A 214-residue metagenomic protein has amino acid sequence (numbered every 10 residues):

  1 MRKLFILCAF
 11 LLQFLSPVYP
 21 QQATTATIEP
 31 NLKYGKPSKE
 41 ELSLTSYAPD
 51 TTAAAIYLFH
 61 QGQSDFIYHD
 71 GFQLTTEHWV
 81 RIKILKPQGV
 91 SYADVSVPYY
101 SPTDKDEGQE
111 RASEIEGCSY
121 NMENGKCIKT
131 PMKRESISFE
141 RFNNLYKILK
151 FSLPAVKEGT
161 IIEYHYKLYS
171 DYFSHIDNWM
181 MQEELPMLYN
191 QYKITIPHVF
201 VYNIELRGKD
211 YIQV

Functional and structural regions predicted by a protein language model:
M1-A26: Bacterial Sec-dependent N-terminal signal peptides
Q21-V214: Beta-strand-rich, non-transmembrane domain signature
